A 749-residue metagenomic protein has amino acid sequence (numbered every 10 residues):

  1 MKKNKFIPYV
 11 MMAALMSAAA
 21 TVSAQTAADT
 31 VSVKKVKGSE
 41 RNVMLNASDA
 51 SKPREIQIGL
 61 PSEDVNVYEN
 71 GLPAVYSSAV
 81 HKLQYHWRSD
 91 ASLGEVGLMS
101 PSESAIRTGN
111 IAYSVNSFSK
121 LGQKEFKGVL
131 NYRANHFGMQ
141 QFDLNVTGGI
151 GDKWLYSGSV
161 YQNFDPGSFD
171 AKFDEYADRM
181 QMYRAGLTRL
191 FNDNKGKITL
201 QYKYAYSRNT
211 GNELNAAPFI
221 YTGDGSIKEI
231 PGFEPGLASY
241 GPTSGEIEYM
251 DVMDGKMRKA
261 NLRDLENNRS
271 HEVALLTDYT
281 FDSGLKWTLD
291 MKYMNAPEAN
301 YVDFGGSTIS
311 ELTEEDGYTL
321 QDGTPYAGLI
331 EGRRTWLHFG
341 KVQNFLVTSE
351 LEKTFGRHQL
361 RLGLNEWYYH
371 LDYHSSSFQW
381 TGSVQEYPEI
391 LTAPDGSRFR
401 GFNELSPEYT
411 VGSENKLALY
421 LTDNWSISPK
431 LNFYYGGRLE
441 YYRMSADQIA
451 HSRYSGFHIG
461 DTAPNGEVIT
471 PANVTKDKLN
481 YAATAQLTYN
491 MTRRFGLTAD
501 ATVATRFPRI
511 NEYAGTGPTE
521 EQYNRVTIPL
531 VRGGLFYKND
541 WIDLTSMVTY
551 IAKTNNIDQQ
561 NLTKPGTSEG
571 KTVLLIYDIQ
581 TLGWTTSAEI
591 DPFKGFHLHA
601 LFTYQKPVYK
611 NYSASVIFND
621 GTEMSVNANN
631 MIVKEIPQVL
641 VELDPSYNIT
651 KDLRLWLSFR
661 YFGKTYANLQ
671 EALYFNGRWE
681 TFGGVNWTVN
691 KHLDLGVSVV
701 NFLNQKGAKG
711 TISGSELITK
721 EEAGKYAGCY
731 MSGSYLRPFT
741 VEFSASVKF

Functional and structural regions predicted by a protein language model:
Y9, T147, P529-G533, M631-F749: Conserved C-terminal beta-signal and adjacent last beta-strands/turns of outer-membrane beta-barrel proteins
E55-I56, L72-S100: Short acidic/polar hinge/loop motifs at secondary-structure boundaries that mediate gating or recognition
S78, A91-E95, S104-A185, F191-G196: Outer-membrane beta-barrel translocator/receptor signature
K127, K153-Y156, D193-L200, G284-W287 (+9 more regions): Repeated loop/turn-to-beta-strand initiation elements of outer-membrane beta-barrel proteins
E175, T188-L190, K197-A274, A299-W336 (+2 more regions): Acidic/polar loop-and-plug regions of large Gram-negative outer-membrane beta-barrel proteins
N268-E298, A327-G456, T488-N490, D500 (+3 more regions): Face-selective signature of the C-terminal outer-membrane beta-barrel domain
V342, R357-W367, E408-T554, T581-L582 (+5 more regions): Structural signature of Gram-negative outer-membrane beta-barrels, strongest in the C-terminal barrel of TonB-dependent
D543, Y550-T554, G570-L669, K691-H692 (+1 more regions): Gram-negative outer-membrane beta-barrel transporters
